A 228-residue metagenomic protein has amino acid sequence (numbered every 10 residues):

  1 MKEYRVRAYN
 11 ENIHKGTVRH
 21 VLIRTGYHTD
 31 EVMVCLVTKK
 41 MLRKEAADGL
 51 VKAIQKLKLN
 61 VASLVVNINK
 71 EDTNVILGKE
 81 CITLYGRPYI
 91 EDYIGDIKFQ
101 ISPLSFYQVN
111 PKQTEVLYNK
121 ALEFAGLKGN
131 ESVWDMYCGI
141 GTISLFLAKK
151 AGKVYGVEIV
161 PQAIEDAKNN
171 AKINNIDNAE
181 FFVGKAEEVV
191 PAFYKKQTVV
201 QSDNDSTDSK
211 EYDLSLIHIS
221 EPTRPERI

Functional and structural regions predicted by a protein language model:
M1-N12, T17, K39-V65: Internal alpha/beta scaffold segment
K15-H28: Short edge beta-strands and adjacent turn/loop segments
I23, D30-K39, K98-S102: Short, aliphatic-rich beta-strand segments
T25, T38-K40, I68-K70: Non-catalytic surface loops within mature trypsin-like serine protease
Y27-D30, N60: Short flexible coil/turn linkers enriched for glycine and charged/polar residues that connect secondary-structure
T29, L42-K44, D72: Residue-level signal for secondary-structure boundary sites
A46-D48, K52-S220, R224: Rossmann-like S-adenosyl-L-methionine
